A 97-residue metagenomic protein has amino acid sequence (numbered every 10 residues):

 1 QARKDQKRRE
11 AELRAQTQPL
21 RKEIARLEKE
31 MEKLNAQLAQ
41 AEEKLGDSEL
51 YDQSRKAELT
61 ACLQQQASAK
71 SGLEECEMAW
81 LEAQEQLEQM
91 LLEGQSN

Functional and structural regions predicted by a protein language model:
Q1-N97: Charged, heptad-repeat coiled-coil alpha-helices that serve as long linker/dimerization "arms" in large NTP-dependent
